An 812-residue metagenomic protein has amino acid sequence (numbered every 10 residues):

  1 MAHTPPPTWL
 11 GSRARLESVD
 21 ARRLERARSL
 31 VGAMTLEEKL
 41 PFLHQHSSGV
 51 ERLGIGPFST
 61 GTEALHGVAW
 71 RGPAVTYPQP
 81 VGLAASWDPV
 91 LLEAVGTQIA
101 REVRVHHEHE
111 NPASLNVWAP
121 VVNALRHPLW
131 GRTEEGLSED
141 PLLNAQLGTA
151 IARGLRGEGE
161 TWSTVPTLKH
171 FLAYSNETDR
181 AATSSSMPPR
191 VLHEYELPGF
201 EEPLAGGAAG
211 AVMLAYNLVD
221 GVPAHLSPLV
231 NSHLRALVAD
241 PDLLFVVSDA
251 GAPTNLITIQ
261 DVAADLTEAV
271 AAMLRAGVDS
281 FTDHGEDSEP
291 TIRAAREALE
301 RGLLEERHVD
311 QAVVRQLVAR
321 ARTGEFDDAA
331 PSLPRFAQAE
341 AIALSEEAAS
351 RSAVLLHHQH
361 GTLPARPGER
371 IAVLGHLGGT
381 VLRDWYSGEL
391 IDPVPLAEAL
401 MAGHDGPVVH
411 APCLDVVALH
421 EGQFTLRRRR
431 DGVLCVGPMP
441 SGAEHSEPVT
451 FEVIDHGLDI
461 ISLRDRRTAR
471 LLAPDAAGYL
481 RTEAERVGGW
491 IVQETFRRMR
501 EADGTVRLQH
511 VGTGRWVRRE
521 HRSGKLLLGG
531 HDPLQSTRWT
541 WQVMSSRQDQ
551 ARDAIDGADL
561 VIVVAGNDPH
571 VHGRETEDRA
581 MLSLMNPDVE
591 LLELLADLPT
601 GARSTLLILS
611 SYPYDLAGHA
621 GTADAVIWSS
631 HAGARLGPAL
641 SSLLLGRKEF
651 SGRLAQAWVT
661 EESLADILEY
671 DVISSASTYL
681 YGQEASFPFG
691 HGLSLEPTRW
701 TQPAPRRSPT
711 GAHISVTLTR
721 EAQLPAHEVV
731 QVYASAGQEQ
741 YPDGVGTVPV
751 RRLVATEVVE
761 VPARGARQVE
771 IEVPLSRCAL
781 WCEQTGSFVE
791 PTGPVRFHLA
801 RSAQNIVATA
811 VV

Functional and structural regions predicted by a protein language model:
M1-A803, A810-V812: Glycoside hydrolase catalytic-domain context in secreted enzymes
